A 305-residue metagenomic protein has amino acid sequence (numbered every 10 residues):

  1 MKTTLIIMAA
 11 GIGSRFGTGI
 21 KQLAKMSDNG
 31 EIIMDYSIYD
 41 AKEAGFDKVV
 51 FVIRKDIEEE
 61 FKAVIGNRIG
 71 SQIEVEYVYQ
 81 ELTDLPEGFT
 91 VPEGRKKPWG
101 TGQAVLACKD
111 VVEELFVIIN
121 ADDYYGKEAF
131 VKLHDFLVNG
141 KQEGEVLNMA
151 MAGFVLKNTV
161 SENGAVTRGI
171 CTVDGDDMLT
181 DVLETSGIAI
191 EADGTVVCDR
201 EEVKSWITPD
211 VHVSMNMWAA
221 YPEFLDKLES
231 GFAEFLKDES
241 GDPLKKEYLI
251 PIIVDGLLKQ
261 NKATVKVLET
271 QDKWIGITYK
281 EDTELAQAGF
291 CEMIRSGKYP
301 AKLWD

Functional and structural regions predicted by a protein language model:
M1-I20: N-terminal nucleotide-binding beta1-loop-alpha1 segment
M1-I7, E31-I118, Y125-G126, F130 (+1 more regions): Conserved N-terminal catalytic core of the sugar/cofactor nucleotidyltransferase
P86-P98, G164-G169, E281-L285: Short, surface-exposed amphipathic charged segments that create phosphate/polyanion-binding patches used for binding
E113, M217-L228: Conserved nucleotide-sugar donor-binding and metal-coordinating catalytic region shared by glycosyltransferases
K127-M215, P222: Conserved core of the sugar-phosphate nucleotidyltransferase
H212, K266-D272: Catalytic beta-strand/loop signature of glycosyltransferases that borders the donor
E229-A263: A C-terminal functional module that forms or caps the active site or interfaces directly with catalytic machinery
K259-T264, W274-D305: Hydrophobic helical membrane-anchoring modules
